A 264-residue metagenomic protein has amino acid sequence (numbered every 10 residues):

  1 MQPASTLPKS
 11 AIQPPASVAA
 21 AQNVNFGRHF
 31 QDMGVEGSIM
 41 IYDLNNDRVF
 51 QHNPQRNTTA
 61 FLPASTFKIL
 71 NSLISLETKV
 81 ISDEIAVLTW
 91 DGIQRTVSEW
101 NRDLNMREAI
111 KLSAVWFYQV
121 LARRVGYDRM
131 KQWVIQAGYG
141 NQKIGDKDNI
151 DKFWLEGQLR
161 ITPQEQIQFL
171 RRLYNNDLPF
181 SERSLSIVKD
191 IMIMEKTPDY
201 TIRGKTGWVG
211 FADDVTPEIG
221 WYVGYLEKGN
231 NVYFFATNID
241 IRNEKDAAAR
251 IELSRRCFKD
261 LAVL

Functional and structural regions predicted by a protein language model:
A4, A16-H29, M33, R123-D128 (+2 more regions): Structured C-terminal helix/loop/strand segments within mature extracytoplasmic catalytic/sensor domains
P14-T59: Beta-lactamase-like hydrolase cores
G34-E36, L44, R56-T58, L62 (+9 more regions): Extracytoplasmic
H52-T58, R102-D103, K111-Y118, K147-W154 (+1 more regions): Flexible glycine/proline-enriched surface loops and loop-helix/loop-strand junctions
A60-I85, A109, Q166, F235: Active-site SXXK
L73-I81, R123, Q168-N175, K259: Short glycine/serine- and small hydrophobic-enriched flexible loop segments
I81, I85-M130, L159: Conserved catalytic neighborhood of penicillin-recognizing serine enzymes
N105, V120-L170: Mid-domain, small-residue-enriched loop/turn segments at the edges of structured enzyme/sensor domains
